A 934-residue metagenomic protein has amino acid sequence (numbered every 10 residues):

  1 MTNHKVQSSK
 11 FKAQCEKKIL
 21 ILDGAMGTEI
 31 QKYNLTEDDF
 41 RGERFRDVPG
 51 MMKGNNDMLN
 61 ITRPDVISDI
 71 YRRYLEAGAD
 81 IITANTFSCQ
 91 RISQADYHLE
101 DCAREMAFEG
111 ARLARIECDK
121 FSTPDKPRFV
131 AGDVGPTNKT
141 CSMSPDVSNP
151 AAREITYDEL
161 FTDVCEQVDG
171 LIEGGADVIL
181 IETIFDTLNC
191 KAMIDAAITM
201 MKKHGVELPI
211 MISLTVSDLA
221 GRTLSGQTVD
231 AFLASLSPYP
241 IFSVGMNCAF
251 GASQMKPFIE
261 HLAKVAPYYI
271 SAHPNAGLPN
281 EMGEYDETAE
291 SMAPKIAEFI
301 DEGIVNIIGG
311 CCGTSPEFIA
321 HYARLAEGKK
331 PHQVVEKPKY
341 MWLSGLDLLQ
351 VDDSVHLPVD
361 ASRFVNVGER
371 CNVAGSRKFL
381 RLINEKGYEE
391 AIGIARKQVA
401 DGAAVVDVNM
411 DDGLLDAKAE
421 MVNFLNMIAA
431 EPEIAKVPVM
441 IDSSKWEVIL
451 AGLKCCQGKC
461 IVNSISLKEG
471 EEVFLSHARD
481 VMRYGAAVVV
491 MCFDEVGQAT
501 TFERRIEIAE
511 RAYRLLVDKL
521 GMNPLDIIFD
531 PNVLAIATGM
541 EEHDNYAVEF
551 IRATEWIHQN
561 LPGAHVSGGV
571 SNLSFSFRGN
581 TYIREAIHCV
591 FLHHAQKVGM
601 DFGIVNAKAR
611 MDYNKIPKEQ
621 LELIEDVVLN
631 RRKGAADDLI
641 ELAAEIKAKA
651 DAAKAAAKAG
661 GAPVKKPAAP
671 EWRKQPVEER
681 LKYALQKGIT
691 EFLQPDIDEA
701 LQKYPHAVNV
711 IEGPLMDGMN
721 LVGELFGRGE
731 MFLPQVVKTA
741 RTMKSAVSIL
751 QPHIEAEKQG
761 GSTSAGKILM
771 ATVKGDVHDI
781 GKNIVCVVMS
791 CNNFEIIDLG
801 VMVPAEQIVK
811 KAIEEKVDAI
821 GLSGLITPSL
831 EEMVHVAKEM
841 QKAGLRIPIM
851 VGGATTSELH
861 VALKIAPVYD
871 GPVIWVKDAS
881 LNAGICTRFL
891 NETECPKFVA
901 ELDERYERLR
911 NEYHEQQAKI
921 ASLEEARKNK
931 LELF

Functional and structural regions predicted by a protein language model:
M1-F934: Domain-level signal for soluble alpha/beta catalytic cores
